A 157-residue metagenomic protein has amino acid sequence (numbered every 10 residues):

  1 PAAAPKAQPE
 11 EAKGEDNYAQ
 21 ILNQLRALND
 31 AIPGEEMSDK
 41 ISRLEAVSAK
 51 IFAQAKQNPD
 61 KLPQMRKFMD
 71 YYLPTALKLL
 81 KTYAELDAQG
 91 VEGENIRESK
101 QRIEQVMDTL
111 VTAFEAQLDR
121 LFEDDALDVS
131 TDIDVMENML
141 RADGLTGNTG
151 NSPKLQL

Functional and structural regions predicted by a protein language model:
P1-K56: Membrane-proximal, non-transmembrane interface segments of integral membrane proteins
E36-L157: Soluble C-terminal extramembrane regulatory/interaction domains of multi-pass membrane proteins
